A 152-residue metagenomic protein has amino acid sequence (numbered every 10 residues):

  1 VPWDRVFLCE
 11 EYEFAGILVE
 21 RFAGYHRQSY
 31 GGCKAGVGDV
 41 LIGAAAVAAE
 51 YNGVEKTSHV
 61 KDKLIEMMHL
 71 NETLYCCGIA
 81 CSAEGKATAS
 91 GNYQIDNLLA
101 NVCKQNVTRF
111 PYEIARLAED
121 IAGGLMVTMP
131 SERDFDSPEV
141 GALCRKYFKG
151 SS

Functional and structural regions predicted by a protein language model:
V1-E72: Glycine-rich beta->alpha junctions and the first turn(s) of the following alpha-helix
A46-E55, G78-A89, I121: Secondary-structure edge/capping motif, primarily at the C-terminal ends of alpha-helices and the immediately following
A49, N71, Y75-G78, P111-A118: A structural signal for well-ordered alpha-helices, especially hydrophobic packing surfaces of coiled-coils
K56-H59, T88-N92, D96: Short, Lys/Glu-rich amphipathic helical modules
K61-I65, Q94-N101: Short, charged, amphipathic alpha-helical segments
I65-A87, N106: Loop-to-helix element that buttresses phosphate recognition and phosphoryl-transfer chemistry
C81-S90, T128, E132-D136: Active/binding-pocket-proximal capping segment
L98-S152: Alpha-helix capping/hinge segments and adjacent helical runs
